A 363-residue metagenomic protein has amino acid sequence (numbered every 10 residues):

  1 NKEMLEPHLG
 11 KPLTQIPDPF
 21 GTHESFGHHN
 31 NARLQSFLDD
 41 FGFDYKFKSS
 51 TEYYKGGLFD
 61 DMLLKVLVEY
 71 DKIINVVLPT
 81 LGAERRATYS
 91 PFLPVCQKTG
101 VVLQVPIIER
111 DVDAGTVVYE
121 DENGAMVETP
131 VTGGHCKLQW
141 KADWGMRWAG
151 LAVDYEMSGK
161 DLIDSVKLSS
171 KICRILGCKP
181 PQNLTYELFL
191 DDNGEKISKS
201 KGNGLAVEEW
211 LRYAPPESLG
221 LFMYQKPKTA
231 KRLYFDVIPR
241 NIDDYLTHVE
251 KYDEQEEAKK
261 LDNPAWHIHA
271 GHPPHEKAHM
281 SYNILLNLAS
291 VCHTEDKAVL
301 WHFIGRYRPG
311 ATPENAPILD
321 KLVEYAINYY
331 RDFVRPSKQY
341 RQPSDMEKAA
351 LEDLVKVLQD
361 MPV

Functional and structural regions predicted by a protein language model:
N1-I74, S169, L176: N-terminal Rossmann-like or analogous alpha/beta NTP/dinucleotide-binding catalytic cores that position adenine
N1-T22, E122-T132, C136-Q139, D143-K160 (+3 more regions): Non-cofactor substrate-recognition interfaces
Y89-F92, G115-V117: Short metal-coordination and nucleic-acid-contact micro-motifs, chiefly zinc-binding Cys/His arrays
L93-T99, Y119-E122: Short cysteine-rich clusters marking metal-coordination/redox-active sites
L103-R110, V127-G133: Short Cys/His-rich "knuckle" micro-motifs
D111-G124: Cysteine-rich micro-motifs
D161, V166, E187-Y340: Catalytic adenosine-cofactor/nucleotide-binding cores of aminoacyl-tRNA synthetases and other
N287-T294, D353-V363: Helix-rich, typically C-terminal accessory recognition domains appended to large enzymatic cores
